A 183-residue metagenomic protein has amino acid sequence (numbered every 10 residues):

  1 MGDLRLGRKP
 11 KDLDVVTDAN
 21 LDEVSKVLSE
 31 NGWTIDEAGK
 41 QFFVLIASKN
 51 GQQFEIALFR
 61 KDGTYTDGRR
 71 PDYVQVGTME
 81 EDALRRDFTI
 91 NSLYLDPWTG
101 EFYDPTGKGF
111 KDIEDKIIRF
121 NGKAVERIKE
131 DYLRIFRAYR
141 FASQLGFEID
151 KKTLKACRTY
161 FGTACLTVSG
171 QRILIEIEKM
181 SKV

Functional and structural regions predicted by a protein language model:
M1-V183: Catalytic cores of the polymerase beta-like nucleotidyltransferase superfamily and closely associated nucleotide
